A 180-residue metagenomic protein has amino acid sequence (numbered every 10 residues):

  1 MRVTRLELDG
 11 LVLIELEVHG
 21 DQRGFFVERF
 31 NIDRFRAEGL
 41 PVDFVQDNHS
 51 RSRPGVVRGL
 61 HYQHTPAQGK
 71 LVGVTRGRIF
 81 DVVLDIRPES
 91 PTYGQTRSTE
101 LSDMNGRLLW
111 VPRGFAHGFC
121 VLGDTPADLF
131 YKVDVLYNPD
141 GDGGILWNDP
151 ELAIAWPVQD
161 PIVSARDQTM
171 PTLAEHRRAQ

Functional and structural regions predicted by a protein language model:
M1-M104, D124-L129, V133-Q180: Non-catalytic, conserved peripheral segments adjacent to functional cores
L101-D124: Conserved metal-binding segment of the jelly-roll/cupin
